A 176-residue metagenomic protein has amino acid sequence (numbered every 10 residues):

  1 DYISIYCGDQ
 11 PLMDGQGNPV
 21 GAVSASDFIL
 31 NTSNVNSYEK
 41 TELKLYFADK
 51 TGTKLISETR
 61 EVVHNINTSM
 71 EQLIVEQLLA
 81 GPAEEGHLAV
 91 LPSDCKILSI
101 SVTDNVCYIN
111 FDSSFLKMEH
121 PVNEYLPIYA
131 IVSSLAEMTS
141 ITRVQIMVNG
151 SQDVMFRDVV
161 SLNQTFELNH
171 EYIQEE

Functional and structural regions predicted by a protein language model:
D1-E176: Bimodal "functional hotspot" detector
